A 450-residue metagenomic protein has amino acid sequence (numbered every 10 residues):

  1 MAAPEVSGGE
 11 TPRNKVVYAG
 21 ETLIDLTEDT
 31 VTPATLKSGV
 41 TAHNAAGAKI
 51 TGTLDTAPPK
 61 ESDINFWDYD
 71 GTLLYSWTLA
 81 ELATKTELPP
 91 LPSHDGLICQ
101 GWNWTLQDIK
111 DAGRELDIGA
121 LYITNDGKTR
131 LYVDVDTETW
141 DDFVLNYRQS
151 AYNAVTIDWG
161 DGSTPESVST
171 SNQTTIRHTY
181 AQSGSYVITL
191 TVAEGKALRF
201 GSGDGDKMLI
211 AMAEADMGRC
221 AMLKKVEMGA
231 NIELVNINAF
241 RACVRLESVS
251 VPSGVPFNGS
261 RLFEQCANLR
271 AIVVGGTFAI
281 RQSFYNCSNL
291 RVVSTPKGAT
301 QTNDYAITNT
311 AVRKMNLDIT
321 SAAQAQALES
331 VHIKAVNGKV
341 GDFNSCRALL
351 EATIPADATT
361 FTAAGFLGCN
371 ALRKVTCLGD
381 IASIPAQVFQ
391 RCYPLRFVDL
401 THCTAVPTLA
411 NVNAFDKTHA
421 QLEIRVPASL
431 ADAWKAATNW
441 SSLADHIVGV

Functional and structural regions predicted by a protein language model:
M1-T30, T41-A48, D55, M208-A211 (+2 more regions): Short, low-complexity N-terminal tether/leader segments at secretion or assembly junctions of large, surface-exposed
G39, F66, C99-W102, A120 (+3 more regions): Extracellular/surface recognition and adhesion modules
A42, L88-G96, N146-S150: Acidic, Ser/Thr
N44-I50, A83, W104-T124, S183-Y186 (+1 more regions): Extracellular interaction modules
L54, P58-K60, D68, P92 (+5 more regions): Conserved "repeat-terminator" motif of extracellular CCP/Sushi domains
L73-L82, N103, Q107-D108, Y132 (+11 more regions): Structural signature of tandem-repeat unit edges
T84-K110: Surface-exposed interfaces of beta-sheet-rich extracellular modules
T170-Q182, Y186-I188: Residue-level recognition of secondary-structure-to-loop junctions
